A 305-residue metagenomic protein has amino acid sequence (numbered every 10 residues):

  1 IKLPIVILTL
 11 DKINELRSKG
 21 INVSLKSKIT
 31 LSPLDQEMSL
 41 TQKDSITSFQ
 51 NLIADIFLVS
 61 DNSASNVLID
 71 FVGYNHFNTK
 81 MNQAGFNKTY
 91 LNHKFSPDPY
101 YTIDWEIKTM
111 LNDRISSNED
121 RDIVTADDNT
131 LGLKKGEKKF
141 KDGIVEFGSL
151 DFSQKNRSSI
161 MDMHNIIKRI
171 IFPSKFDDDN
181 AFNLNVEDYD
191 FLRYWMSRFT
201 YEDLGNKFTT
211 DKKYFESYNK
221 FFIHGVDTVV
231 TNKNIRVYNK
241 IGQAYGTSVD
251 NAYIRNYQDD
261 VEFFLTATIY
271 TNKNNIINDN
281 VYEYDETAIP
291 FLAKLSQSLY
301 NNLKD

Functional and structural regions predicted by a protein language model:
I1-I29, L265: Active-site SXXK
I1-V6, N22, Q42-Q50, F57-N62 (+6 more regions): Solvent-exposed, acidic/flexible segments
K2-T9, I56, M81, M163 (+3 more regions): Residue-level preference for non-acidic, small/hydrophobic
I5-I7, D11, P33-D35, V72 (+1 more regions): A mature extracytoplasmic/lumenal domain signature
I7-E15, L58, N62, N165-F172 (+1 more regions): Short glycine/serine- and small hydrophobic-enriched flexible loop segments
I21-L40, V72-G73, K94-I103, N183-M196: Acidic helix-start/capping segments at beta-turn-to-alpha-helix junctions
P33-L34, K43-N180: Active-site-adjacent helix/loop patches that line small-molecule binding or acyl-intermediate pockets
V145-D305: Structured C-terminal helix/loop/strand segments within mature extracytoplasmic catalytic/sensor domains
